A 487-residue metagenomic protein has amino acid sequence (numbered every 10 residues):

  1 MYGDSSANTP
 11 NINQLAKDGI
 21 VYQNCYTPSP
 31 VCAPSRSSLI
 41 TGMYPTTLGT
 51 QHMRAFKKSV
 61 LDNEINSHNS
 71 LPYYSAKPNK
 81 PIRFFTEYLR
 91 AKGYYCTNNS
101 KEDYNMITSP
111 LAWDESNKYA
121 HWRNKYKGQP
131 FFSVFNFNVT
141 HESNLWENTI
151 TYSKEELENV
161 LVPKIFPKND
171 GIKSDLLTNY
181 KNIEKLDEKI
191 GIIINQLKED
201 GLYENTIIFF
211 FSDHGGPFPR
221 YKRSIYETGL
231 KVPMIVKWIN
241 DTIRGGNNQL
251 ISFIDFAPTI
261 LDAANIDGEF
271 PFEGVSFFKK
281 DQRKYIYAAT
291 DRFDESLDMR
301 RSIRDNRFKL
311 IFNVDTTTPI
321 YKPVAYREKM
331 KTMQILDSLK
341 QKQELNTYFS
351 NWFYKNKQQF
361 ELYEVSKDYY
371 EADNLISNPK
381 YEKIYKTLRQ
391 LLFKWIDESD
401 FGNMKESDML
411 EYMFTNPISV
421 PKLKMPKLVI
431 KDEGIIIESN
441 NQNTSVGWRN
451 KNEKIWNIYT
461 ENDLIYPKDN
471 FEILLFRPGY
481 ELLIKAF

Functional and structural regions predicted by a protein language model:
M1-Y354, Y369-Q390: Formylglycine-dependent sulfatase
V21, K231, Q343-F360, V365-E371 (+2 more regions): Long, internal low-complexity/basic segments
F312-N313, N457-Y459: Short capping micro-motif at the N-terminus of alpha-helices
